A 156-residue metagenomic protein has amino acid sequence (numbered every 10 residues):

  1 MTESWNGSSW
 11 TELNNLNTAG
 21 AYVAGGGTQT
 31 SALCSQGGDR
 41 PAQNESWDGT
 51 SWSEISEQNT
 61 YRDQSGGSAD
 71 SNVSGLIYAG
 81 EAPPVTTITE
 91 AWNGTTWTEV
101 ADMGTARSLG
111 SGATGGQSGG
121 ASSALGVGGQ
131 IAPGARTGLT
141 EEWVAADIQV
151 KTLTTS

Functional and structural regions predicted by a protein language model:
M1-S156: Polar, enzyme-active/binding microenvironments
